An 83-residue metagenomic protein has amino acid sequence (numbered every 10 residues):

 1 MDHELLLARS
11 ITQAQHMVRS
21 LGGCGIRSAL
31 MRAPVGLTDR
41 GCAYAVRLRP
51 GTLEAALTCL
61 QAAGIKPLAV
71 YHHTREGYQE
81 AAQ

Functional and structural regions predicted by a protein language model:
D2-L5, R9-G22, I26-L57: Amphipathic, hydrophobic secondary-structure cores in small proteins
P50-Q83: C-terminal structural segments of small proteins and small subunits
